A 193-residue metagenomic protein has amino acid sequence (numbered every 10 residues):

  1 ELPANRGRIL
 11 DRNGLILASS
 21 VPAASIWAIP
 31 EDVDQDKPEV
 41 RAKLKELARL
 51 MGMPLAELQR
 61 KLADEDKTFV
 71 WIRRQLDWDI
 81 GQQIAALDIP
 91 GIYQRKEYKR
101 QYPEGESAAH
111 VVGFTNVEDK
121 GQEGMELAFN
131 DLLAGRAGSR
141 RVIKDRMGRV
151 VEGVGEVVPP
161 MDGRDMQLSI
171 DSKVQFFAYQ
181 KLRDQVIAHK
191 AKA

Functional and structural regions predicted by a protein language model:
E1-G7, P22: Membrane-interface junction motifs in transport/secretion proteins
L2-A4, A137, H189-A193: Short, small/polar residue-rich loop motifs at catalytic or cofactor-binding pockets
R6, V40, I170, V174: Hydrophobic (often cysteine-bearing) scaffold residues that line and stabilize catalytic clefts of nucleotide/cofactor
R6-I9, R141: Generic short beta-strand
A18-A23, A28, A42-R49, R60-R164: Small/polar-residue-rich segments within soluble enzyme cores
D34-A42: Short, conserved charged micro-motifs
F69, V151-A191: Conserved, well-ordered alpha-helix/loop/beta-strand core segments that scaffold catalytic motifs
